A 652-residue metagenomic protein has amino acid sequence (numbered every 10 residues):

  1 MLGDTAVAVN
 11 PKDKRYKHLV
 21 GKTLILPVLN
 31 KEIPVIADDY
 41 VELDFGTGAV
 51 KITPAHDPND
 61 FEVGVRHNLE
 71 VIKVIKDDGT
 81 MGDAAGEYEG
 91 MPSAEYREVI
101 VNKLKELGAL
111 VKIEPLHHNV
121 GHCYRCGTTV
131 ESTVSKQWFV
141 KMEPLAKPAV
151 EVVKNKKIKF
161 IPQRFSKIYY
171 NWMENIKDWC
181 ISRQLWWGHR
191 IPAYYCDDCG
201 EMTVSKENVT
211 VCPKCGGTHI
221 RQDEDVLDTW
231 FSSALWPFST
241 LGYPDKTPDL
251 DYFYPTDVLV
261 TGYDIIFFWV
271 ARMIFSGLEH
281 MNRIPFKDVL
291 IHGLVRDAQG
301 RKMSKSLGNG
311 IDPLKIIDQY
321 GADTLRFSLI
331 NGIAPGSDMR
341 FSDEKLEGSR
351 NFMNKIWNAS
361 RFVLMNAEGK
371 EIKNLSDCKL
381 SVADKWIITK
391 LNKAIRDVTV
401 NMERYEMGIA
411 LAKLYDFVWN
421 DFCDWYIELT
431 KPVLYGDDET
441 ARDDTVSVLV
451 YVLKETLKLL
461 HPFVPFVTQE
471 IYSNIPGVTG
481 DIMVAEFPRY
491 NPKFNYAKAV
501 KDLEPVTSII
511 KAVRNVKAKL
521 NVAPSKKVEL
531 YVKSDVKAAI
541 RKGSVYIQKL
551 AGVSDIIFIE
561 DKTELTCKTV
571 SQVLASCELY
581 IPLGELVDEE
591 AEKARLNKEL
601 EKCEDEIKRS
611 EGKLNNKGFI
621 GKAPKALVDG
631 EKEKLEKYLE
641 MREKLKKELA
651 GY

Functional and structural regions predicted by a protein language model:
M1-D78, A149-S182, K214-G216, S239-Y254 (+3 more regions): NTP-handling and nucleic-acid-processing catalytic cores
L19, L26-V28, R125, I291 (+2 more regions): Structural motif
T23, K31, Y40, F45-D198 (+8 more regions): Residue patterns forming the tRNA-binding/recognition surfaces of aminoacyl-tRNA synthetases and related DALR
V65, V71, G277-R283: Active-site palm subdomain of RNA-directed nucleic acid polymerases
E131-Q137, P144-K154, G217-G242: Short microdomains enriched in Cys/His and/or Lys/Arg
N171-F231, L235, E279-A322, S337-Y652: Feature 926 captures the class I aminoacyl-tRNA synthetase adenylation module centered on the KMSKS loop
F253-D264: A short glycine/serine-rich beta->alpha loop
W269-E279: Short Ser/Thr-interspersed hydrophobic loop/turn segments at strand-loop and sheet-helix junctions that line or gate
